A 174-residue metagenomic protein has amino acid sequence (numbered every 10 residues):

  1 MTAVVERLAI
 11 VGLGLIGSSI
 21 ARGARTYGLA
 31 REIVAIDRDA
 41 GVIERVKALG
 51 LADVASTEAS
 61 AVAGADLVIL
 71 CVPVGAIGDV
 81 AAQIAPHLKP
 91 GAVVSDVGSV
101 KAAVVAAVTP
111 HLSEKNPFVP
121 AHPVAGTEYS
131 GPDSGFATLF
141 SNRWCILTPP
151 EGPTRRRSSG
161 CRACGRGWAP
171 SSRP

Functional and structural regions predicted by a protein language model:
M1-A63: NAD(P)+-binding Rossmann beta1-loop-alpha1 motif at the extreme N-terminus of oxidoreductases
R7, E32, P117, W144 (+1 more regions): Residues at the starts of beta-strands that form the adenosine-phosphate
A30-R31, L88-A92, E114-N116: A short helix->loop->beta-strand "cap" motif at the edges of active sites that frequently abuts
R38, V72, V97-S99: Short beta->alpha hinge that forms the Motif I/post-I loop of the SAM-binding pocket
E58-S95: Rossmann-like NAD(P)-binding element
V97-A137: Rossmann-fold NAD(P)-binding glycine/threonine-rich loop
L139-P174: Internal alpha-helical scaffold of NAD(P)-dependent oxidoreductase catalytic cores
